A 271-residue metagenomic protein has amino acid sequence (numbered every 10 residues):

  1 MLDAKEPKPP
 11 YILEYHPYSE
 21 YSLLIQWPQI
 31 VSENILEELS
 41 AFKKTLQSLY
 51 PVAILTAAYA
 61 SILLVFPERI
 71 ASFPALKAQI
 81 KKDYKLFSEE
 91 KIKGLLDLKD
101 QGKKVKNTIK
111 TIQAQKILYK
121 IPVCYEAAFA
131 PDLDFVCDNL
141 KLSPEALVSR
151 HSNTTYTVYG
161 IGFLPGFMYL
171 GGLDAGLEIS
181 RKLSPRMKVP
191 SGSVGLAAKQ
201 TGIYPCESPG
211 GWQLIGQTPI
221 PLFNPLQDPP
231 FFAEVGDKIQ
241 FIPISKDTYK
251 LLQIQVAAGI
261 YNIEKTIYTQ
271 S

Functional and structural regions predicted by a protein language model:
L2-I92, L96-D97, G102-S271: Glycine-rich active-site loops that engage anionic ligands at enzyme catalytic sites
